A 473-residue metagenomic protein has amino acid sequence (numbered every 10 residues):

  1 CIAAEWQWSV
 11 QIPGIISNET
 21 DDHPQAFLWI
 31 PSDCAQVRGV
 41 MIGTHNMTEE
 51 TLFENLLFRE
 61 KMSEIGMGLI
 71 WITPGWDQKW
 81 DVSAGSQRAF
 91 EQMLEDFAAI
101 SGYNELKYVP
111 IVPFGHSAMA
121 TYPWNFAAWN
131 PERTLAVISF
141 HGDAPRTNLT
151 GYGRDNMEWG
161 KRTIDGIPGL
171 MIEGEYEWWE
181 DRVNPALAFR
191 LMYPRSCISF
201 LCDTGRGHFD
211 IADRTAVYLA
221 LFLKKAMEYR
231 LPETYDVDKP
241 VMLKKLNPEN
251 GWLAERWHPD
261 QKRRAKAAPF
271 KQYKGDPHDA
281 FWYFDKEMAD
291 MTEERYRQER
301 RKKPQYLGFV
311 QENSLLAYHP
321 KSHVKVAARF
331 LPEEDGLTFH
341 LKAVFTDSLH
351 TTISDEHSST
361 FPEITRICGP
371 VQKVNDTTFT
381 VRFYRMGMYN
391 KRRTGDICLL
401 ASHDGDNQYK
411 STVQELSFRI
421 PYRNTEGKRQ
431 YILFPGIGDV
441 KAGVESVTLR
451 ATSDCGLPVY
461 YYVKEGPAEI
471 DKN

Functional and structural regions predicted by a protein language model:
I2-V40, I111-F126, N130, T134 (+5 more regions): A domain-start/cap signature at the N-terminus of enzymes
A35-V40, I65-I70, K107-P110, P131-V137 (+2 more regions): Loop/turn elements at helix/coil->beta-strand transitions in domains of secreted/extracellular proteins
V40-M41, N46-E95: Active-site machinery of serine-nucleophile hydrolases
N46-E50, L69, P74-W80, S117-T121 (+3 more regions): Solvent-exposed loop/turn segments at secondary-structure junctions within structured extracellular/periplasmic domains
W80-L106, I111-P113, N125: Alpha/beta-hydrolase active-site loop
L135-A220: The feature captures the conserved acid-bearing segment of alpha/beta-hydrolase catalytic domains
S196, T204-T338: Alpha/beta-hydrolase-fold serine-hydrolase catalytic core, especially in secreted/extracellular enzymes
P304-N473: Solvent-exposed beta-strand/loop surfaces, strongest in extracytoplasmic domains of secreted and cell-surface proteins
